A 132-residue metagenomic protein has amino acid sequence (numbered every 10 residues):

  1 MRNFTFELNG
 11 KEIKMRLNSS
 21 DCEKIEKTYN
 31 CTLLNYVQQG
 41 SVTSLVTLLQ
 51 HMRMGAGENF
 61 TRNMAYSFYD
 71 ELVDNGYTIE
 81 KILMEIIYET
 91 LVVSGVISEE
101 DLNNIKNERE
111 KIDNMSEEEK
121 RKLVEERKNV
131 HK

Functional and structural regions predicted by a protein language model:
M1-E7, K27-Y36, T43, E58-K132: Charged interaction scaffolds used for protein-protein
I13-M15: Short, isolated positions in well-ordered beta-strands
L17, G40-S41: A generic short alpha-helical patch detector that favors 3-5-residue windows in or near N-terminal regions
L17-E23: A short, sequence-level motif marking secondary-structure junctions
V46-T47: Extended, low-complexity alpha-biased scaffolding regions
M52-R53: Beta-strand/beta-sandwich contexts
